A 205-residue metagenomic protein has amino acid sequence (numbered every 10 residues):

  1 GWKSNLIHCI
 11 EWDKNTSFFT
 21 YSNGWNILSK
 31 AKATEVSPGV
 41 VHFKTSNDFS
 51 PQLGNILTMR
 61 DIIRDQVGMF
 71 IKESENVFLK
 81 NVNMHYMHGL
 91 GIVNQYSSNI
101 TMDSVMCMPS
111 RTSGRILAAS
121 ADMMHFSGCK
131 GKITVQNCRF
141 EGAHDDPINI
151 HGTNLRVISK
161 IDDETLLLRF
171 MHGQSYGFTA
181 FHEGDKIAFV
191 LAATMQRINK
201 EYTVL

Functional and structural regions predicted by a protein language model:
G1-N83, S110-I116, G142-L205: Extracellular polysaccharide-degrading/modifying enzymes targeting complex plant/algal/animal polysaccharides
L53-G54, N76-N81, N99-V105, K132-Q136: All-beta strand scaffolds that present successive hydrophobic residues in beta-strands
D65, E73, Y96, A118-S120 (+1 more regions): Exposed loop/turn and edge beta-strand positions of beta-sandwich/beta-sheet ligand-binding modules
S74, H85-G89, S97-I100, V105-R111 (+2 more regions): Surface-exposed loop/turn segments connecting beta-strands in extracellular beta-rich domains
F78, M87, A121, F126 (+1 more regions): Interface-prone segments of viral and bacterial extracellular assemblies
H125-Q136, E141-H144, I150: Polyanion-binding and phosphate-handling cores
